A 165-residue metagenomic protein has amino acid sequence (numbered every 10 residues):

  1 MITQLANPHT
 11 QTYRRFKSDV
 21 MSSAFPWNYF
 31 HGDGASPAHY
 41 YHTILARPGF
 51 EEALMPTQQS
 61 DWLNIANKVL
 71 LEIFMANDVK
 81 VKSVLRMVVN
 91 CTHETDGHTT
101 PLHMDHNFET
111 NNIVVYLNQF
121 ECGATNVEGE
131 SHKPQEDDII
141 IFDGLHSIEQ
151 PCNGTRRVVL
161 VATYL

Functional and structural regions predicted by a protein language model:
M1-K82: Non-heme Fe(II)/2-oxoglutarate
E52-L165: Catalytic core of non-heme Fe(II) oxygenases with the double-stranded beta-helix
